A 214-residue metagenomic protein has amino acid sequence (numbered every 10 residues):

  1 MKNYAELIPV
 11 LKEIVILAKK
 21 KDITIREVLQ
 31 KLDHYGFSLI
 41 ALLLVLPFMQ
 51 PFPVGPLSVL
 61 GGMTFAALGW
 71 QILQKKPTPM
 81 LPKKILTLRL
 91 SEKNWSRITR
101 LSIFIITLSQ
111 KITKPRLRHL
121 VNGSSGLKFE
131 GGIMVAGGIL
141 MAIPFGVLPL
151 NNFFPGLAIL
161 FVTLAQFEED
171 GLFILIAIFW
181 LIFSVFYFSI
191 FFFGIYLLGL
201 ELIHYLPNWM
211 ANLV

Functional and structural regions predicted by a protein language model:
M1-L39, W70-I133, I195-V214: Membrane-interfacial helix-loop-helix
D33, Q50-P53, L57, H119-G126 (+3 more regions): Membrane-interfacial loop-to-transmembrane-helix junctions in polytopic alpha-helical membrane proteins
S38-F48, G62-F65, G69, G131-I139 (+2 more regions): Hydrophobic alpha-helical transmembrane segments of multi-pass integral membrane proteins
L39-L42, P56-M63, S125-V135, L150-F153 (+1 more regions): Alpha-helical transmembrane segments of integral membrane proteins
L44-G61, G138-P155, A165-Q166: Transmembrane alpha-helix interface/packing and boundary motifs in multi-pass membrane proteins, characterized by
F65-E92, L160-L200: A small-residue-rich subset of transmembrane alpha-helices
I105-H119, I139-I143, L160, L164-F167: Mid-sequence acidic-hydrophobic segments that form the walls of catalytic/ligand-binding cavities or oligomerization
